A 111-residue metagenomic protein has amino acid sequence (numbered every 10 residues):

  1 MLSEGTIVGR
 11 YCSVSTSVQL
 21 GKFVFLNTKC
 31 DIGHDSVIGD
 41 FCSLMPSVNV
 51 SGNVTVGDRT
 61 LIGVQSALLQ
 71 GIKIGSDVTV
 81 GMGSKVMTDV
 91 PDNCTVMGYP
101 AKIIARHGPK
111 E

Functional and structural regions predicted by a protein language model:
M1-I104: Structural signal for interior beta-strand "rungs" in well-ordered beta-sheet cores of soluble enzyme domains
I103-E111: Generic C-terminal helix-cap and adjacent flexible tail
